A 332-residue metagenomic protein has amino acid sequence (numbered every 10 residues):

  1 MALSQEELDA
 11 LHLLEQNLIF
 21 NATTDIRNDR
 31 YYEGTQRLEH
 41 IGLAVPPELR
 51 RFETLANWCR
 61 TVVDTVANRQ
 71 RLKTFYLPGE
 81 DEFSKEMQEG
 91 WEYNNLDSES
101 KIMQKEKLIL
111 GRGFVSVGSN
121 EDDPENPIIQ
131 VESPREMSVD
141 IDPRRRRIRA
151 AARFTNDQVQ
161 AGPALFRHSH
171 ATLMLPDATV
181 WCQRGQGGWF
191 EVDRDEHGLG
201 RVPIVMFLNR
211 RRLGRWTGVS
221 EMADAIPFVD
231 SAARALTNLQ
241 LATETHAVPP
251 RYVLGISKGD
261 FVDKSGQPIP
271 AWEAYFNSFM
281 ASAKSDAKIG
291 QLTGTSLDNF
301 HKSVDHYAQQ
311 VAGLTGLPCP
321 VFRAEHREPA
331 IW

Functional and structural regions predicted by a protein language model:
M1-E132, D142: Extended, helix-rich architectural segments
L3, L8-L14, L38, L49 (+6 more regions): Extended hydrophobic/Leu-rich segments
L18-L38, R153-G187, S278-I289: An N-terminal domain-start capping segment
E48-L49, E80, I129, E136 (+7 more regions): Intrinsically disordered, low-complexity segments enriched in proline/serine/threonine
F52, F83, E106, A164 (+3 more regions): Generic alpha-helix initiation/capping and coil-helix boundary signal
F114-E221: Extended, regular secondary-structure scaffolds
F190-W332: Extended, charged amphipathic alpha-helical segments
